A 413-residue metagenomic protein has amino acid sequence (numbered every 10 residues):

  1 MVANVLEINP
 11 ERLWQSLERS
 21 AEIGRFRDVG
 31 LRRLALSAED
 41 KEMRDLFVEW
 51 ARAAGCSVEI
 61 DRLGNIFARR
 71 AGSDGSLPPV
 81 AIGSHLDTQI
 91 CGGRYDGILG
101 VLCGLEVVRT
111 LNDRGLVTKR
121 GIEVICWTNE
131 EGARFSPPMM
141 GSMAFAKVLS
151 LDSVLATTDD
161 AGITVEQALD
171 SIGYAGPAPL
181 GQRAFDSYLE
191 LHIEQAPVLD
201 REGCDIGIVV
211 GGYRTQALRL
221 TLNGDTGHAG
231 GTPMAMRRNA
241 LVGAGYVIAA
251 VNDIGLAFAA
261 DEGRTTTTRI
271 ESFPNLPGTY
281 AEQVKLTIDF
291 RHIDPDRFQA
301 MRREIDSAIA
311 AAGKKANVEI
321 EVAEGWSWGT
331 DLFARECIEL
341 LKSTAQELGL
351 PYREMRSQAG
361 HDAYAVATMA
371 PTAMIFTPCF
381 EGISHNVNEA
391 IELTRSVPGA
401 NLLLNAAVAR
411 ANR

Functional and structural regions predicted by a protein language model:
E7-G93: Acidic/His- and Gly-rich active-site-bordering loop/insert found across diverse amide/peptide-bond hydrolases
L13-F26, V80-S84, Y352-L402, A407-R410: Zn-dependent metallopeptidase/amidohydrolase metal-coordination segment
A35, T266-N275, T287-I293, E319-I338 (+2 more regions): A short beta-alpha structural unit
D61, V117-G121, G176-L180, G231 (+5 more regions): Flexible, glycine/charged-enriched surface loops at secondary-structure junctions
I66, L86-T88, I122-A133, Q195 (+4 more regions): Acidic, glycine-rich active-site loops and adjacent beta-strand->loop/helix elements that engage anionic groups
I90-D159: A generic, well-ordered mixed alpha/beta core segment in the N-terminal half of proteins
N129-E130, R134-D296: Midchain, well-structured core segments that form catalytic/ion-binding scaffolds
H228, T232-A257, E304-S307, Y352 (+1 more regions): His/Asp/Glu-rich mid-to-C-terminal helical/loop segments that flank catalytic regions of hydrolases
